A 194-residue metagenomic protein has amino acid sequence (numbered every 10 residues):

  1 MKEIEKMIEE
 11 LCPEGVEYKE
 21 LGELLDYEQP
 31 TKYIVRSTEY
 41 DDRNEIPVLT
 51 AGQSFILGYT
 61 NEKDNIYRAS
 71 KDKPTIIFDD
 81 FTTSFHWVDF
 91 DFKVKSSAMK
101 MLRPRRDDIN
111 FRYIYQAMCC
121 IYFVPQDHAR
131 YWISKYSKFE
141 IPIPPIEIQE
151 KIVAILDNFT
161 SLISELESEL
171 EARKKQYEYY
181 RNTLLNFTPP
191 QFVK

Functional and structural regions predicted by a protein language model:
M1-K194: Charged, alpha-helix-forming regions
